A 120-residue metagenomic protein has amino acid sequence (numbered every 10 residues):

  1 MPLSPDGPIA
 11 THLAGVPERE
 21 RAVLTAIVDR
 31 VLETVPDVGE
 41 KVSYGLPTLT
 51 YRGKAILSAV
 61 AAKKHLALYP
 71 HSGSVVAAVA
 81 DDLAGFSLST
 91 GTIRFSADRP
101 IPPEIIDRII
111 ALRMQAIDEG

Functional and structural regions predicted by a protein language model:
M1-G120: Charge-dense, helix-prone N-terminal extensions
